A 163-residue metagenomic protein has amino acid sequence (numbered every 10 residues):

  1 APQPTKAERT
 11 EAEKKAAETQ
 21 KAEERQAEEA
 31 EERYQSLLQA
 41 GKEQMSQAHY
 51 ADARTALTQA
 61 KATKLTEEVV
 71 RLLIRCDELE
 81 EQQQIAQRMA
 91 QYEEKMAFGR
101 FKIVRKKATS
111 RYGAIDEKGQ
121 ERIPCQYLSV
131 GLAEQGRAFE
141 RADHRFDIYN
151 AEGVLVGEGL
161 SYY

Functional and structural regions predicted by a protein language model:
A1-Q47, T55, Q59, L65-I103: Pro/Ala/Gly-rich low-complexity, hydrophilic intrinsically disordered segments
I74-Y163: Residue-level detector of conserved, function-critical positions
